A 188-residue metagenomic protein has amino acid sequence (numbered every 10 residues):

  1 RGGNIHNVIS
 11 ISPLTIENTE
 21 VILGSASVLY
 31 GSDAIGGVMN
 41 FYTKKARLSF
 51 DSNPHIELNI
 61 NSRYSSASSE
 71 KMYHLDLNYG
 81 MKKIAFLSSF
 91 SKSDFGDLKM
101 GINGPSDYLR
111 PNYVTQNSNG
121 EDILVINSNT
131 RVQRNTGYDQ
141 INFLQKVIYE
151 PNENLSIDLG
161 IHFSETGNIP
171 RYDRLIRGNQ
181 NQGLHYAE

Functional and structural regions predicted by a protein language model:
R1-S25, L29, F143: Short acidic/polar hinge/loop motifs at secondary-structure boundaries that mediate gating or recognition
N4-I9, N61-D76, L98-I148, L184-E188: Outer-membrane beta-barrel proteins
I5-I11, V21, A34-N61, K71-L75: N-terminal periplasmic accessory domains that precede and gate Gram-negative outer-membrane beta-barrel machines
S25-L29, A46-S49, F95: Short beta-strands and strand-coil junctions in structured, solvent-facing domains, enriched
S49-E57, N117-S128, R171-Y186: Flexible, solvent-exposed coil segments and beta strand-coil junctions, predominantly the extracellular/periplasmic
I60-S66, Y79, S88-D94, L159-F163: Transmembrane beta-barrel strands of outer-membrane/channel proteins
G80-K83, Y149-E153: Outer-membrane beta-barrel strand-turn architecture
R134-Q140, E150-E188: Flexible loop and strand-edge segments within Gram-negative outer membrane beta-barrel domains
